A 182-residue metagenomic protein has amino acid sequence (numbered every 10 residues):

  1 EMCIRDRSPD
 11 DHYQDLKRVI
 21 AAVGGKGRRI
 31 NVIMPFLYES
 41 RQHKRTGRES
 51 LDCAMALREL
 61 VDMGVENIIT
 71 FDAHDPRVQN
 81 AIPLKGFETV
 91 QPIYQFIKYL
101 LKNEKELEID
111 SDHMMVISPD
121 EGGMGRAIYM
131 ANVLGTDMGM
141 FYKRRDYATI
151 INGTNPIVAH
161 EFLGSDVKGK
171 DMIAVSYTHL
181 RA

Functional and structural regions predicted by a protein language model:
E1-D6, T178-A182: Conserved small/polar residues in nucleotide/adenosyl-binding loops
R7-A21, G47-L57: Glycine-rich anion/phosphate-binding loops
V19-H43: Mobile, glycine- and charge-enriched loop segments and immediately flanking short secondary-structure elements within
R29-N31, E66-N67, H113, D137: Residues at the starts of beta-strands that form the adenosine-phosphate
V32, D72, D120: Residue-level signature of catalytic and energy-coupling elements of molecular machines, predominantly ATP/GTP-dependent
P35-L37, A73-D75, K143-R144: Short, ordered loop/turn segments at secondary-structure junctions
S40-T46, E88-L101, L107-D112, P119-M172: Short, glycine/charge-rich flexible loops or terminal/linker lids adjacent to PRPP-binding catalytic cores
T46-L107, A148: Anion-binding alpha/beta catalytic cores of soluble intermediary-metabolism enzymes, centered on
